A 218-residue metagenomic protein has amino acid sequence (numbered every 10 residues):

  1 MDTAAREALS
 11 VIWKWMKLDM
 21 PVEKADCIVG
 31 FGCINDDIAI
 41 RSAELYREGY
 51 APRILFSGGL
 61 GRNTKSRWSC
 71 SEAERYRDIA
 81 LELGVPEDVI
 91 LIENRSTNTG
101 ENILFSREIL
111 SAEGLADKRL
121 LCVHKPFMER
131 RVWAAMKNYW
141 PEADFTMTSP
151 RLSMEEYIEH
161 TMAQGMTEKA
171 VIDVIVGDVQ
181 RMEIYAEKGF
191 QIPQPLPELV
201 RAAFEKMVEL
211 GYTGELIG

Functional and structural regions predicted by a protein language model:
M1-V171, L216: A structural signal for short, hydrophobic/glycine-enriched beta-strand patches
T161-G218: A conserved mid-domain beta-alpha-beta active-site/ligand-binding segment of alpha/beta enzyme cores
